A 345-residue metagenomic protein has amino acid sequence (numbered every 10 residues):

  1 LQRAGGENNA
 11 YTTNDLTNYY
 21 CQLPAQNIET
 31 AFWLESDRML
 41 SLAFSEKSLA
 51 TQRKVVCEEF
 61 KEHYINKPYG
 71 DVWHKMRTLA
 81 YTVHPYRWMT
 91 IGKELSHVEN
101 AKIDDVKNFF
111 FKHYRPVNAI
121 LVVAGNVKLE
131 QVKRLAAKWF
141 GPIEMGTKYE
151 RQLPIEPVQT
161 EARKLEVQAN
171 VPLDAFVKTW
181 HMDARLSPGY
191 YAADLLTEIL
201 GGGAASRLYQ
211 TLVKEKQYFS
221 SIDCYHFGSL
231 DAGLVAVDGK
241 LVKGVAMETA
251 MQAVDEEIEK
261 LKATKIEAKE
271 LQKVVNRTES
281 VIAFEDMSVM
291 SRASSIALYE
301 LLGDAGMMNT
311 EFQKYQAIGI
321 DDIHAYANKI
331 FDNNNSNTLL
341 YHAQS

Functional and structural regions predicted by a protein language model:
L1, P188-L200, L208-L212: Active/ligand-binding-proximal structured segments within catalytic/core domains that scaffold catalytic residues
L1-M39, D71-S96, N118-A124, D174-A184 (+2 more regions): M16 family metallopeptidases and their MPP-like homologs
T82-V83, R87, R115-A184, E285 (+1 more regions): An aromatic/glycine/proline-enriched structural segment found at the starts of mature extracellular/organellar domains
D322-A325: Mature hydrolase/peptidase catalytic cores and their serpin-fold inhibitory cores, especially in secreted
